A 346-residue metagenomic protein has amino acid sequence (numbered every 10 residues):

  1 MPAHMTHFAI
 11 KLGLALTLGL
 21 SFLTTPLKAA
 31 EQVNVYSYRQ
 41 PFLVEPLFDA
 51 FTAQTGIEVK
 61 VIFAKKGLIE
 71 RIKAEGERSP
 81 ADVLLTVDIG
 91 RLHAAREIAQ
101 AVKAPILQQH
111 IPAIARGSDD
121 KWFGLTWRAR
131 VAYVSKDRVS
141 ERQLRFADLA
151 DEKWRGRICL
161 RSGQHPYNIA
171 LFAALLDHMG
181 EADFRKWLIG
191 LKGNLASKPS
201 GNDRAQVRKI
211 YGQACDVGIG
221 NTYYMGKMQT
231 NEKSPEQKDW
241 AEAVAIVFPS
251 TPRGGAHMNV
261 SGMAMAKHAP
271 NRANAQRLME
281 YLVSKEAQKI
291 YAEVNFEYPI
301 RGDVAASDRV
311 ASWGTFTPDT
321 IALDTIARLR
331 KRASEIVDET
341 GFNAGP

Functional and structural regions predicted by a protein language model:
A30-A94: Early extracytoplasmic/lumenal segment of secretory-pathway proteins
Y36-R39, S118, V134-K136, E141 (+3 more regions): Short beta-strand->loop
S79-L84, Q100-A132, A147, I158-L160: A structural signal for short loop-to-beta-strand junctions that line the ligand-binding cleft of periplasmic/secreted
F123, V139-W154: Flexible hinge/capping segments at coil-to-helix
Y133-R138, M258-N271, I290-E293: A bilobed periplasmic-binding-protein/Venus flytrap-type ligand-binding module shared by bacterial periplasmic
R157-Q164, Y281-G302: Periplasmic-binding protein-like
A174, H178-P249: Ligand-binding pocket segment of bilobal, Venus flytrap-like solute-binding proteins
A182-F184, F296-P346: An extracytoplasmic/periplasmic, membrane-proximal ligand-sensing/linker region
